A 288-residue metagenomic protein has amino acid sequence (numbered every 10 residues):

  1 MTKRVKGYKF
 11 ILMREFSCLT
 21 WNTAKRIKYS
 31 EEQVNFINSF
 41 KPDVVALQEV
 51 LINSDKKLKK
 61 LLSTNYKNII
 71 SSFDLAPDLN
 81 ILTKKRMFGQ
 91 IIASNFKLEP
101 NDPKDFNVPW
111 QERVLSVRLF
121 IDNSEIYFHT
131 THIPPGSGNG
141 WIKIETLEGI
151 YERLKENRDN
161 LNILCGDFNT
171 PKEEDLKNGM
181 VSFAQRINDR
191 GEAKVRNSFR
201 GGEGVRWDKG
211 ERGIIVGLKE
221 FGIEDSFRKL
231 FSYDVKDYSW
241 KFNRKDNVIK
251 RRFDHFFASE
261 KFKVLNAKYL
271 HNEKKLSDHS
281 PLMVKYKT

Functional and structural regions predicted by a protein language model:
M1-T64, S72-R86, Q90: N-terminal, active-site-proximal structural segment of metallo-dependent hydrolase catalytic domains
S17-T23, Q33-L58, V117, F128 (+4 more regions): Active-site beta-strand/loop signature of hydrolases that rely on acidic residues for catalysis
I27, N53-K56, D78-L79, N101 (+4 more regions): Short catalytic/ligand-binding loop motif for oxyanion handling, primarily in non-cytosolic enzymes, centered on
E49, K104-F106, D225-V235, K268-E273: Acidic carboxylate-rich catalytic motifs and surrounding loops in phosphoryl-/glycosyl-chemistry enzymes
V50-P135: Structured beta-strand-rich core segments of catalytic domains in phosphoester-bond hydrolases
L82-P100, G217-F221, R244-V264, Y286-K287: Conserved beta strand-loop-helix elements of the APE1-like EEP
P103-D105, T131-I144, S198-E203: Surface-exposed cleft-lining segments at the edges of enzyme active sites
T146-I249, F253: Metal-dependent phosphoesterases centered on the DNase I-like endonuclease/exonuclease/phosphatase
